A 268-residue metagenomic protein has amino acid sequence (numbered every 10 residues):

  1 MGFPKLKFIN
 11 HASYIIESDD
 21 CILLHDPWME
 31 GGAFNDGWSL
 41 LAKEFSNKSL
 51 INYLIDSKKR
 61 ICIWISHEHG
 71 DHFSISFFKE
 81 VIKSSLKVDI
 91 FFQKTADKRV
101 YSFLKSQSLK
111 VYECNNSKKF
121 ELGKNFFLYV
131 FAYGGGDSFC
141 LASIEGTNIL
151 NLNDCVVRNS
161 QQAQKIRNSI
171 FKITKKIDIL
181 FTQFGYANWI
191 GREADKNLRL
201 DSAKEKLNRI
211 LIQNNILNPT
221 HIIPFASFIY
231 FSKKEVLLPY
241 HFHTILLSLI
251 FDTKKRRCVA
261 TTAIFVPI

Functional and structural regions predicted by a protein language model:
G2, A12-E17, K119-K175: Catalytic core of the metallo-beta-lactamase
A12, G31-G32, E68-F73, D97-V100 (+5 more regions): Active-site environment of divalent metal-dependent phosphoester hydrolases
D20-W64, E68, I75-E80, V157-K176: Pre-active-site segment of Zn-dependent metallo-hydrolases
C21, S84-D89, N218-H221, R256: A short helix->loop->beta-strand "cap" motif at the edges of active sites that frequently abuts
L24-D26, K59-F73, I90-K94, L150-C155 (+5 more regions): Active-site neighborhood of phospho(di)ester-bond hydrolases with catalytic His/Asp-centered motifs
S74-S84, R99-F103, K233-P239: Metal-dependent catalytic neighborhoods of phosphoester/phosphodiester hydrolases
L86-T147, F251: Metallo-beta-lactamase
S160-K254: Cap/insert and terminal regions of metallo-dependent hydrolase folds
